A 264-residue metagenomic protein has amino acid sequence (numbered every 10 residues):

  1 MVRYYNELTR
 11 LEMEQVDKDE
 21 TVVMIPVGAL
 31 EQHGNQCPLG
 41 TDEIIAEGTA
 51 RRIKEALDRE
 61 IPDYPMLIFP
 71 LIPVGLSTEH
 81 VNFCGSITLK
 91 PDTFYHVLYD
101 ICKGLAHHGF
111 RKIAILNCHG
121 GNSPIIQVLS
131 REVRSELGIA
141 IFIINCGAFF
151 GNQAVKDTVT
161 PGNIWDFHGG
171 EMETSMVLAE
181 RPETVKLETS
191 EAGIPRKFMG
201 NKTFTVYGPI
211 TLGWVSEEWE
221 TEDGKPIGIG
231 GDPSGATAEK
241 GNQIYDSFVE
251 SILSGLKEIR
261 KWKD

Functional and structural regions predicted by a protein language model:
M1-K112, G120-D264: Extended, histidine- and acidic-residue-enriched regions that form the cofactor-binding/catalytic faces
I115: Conserved SAM-binding loop
